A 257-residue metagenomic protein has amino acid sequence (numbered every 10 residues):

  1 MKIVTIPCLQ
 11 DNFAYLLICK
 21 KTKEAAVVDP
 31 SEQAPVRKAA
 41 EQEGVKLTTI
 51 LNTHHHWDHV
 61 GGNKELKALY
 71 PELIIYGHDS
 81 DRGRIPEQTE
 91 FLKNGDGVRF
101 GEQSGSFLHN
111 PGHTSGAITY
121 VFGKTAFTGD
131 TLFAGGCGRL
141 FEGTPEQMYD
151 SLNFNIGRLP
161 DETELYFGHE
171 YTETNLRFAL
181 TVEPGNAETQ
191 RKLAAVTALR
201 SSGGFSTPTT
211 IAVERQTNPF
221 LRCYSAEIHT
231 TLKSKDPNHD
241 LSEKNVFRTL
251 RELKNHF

Functional and structural regions predicted by a protein language model:
M1-K46, I118-G129: Conserved beta-strand hairpin/beta-sheet module of binuclear metal-dependent hydrolase folds, prominently
Q10, A25, E32-F107, R191 (+1 more regions): Active-site HxH/HxHxD metal-binding segment of metal-dependent hydrolases
L16, G97-V121, A126, N155-R158: Core dinuclear metal-dependent hydrolase active-site scaffold
L17, D29, H54, L66 (+6 more regions): Divalent metal-coordination and catalytic microenvironments
P30-S31, H55, S80-D81, H113-T114 (+4 more regions): Active-site metal-binding loops of divalent metal-dependent hydrolases
G61-G62, T119-Y120, C137, L176: Active-site-flanking alpha-helical
G136-E162: Active-site-adjacent loop/tail segments of enzyme domains
N153-E164, E173-F257: Accessory terminal helices/loops
